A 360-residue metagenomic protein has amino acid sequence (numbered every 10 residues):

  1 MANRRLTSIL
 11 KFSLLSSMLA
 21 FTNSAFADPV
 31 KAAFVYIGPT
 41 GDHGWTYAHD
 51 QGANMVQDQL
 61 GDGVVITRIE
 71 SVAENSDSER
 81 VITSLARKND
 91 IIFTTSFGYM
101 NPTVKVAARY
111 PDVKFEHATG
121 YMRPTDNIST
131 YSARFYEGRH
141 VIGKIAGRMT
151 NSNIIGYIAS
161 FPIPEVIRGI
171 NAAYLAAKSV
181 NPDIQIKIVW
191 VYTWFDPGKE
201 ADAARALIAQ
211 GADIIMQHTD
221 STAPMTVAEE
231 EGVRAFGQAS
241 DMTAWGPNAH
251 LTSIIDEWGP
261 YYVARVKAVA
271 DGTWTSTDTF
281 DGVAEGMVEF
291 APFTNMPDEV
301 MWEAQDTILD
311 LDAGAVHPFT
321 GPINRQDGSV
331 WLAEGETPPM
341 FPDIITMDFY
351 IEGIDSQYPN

Functional and structural regions predicted by a protein language model:
M1-S8: N-terminal secretory signal peptides that target proteins for export/translocation
K11-T22: Bacterial N-terminal signal peptides
A27-N360: A residue-level marker of the well-folded mature domains of exported/periplasmic proteins
